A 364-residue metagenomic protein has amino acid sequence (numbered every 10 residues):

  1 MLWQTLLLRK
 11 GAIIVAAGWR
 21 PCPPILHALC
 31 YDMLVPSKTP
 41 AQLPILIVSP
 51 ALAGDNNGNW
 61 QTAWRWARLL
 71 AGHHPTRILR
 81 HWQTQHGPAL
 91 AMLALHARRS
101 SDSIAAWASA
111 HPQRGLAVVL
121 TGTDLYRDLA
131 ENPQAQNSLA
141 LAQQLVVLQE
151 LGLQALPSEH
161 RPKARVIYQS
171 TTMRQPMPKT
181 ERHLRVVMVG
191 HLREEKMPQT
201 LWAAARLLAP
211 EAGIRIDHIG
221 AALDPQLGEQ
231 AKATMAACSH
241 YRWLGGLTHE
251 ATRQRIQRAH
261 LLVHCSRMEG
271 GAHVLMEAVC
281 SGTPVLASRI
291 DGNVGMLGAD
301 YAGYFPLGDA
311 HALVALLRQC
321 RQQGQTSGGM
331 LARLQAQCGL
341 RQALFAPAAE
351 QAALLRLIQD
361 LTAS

Functional and structural regions predicted by a protein language model:
G58, G328-Q359: A charged, aromatic-enriched C-terminal amphipathic alpha-helix characteristic of glycosyltransferases across folds
L139, G246-L247, Q254-A259: Short alpha-helical donor nucleotide-sugar binding micro-motif in glycosyltransferases
A140-A164, Y168-M173: A short, active-site helix/loop in glycosyltransferases that binds the activated sugar's phosphate group
P178-K196, L201-R206, D217-I219: Conserved donor-binding/catalytic core segment of Leloir-type glycosyltransferases
E229-L247: Nucleotide-activated donor-binding/catalytic signature segment of Leloir-type glycosyltransferases, i.e., the conserved
R267: Aromatic "clamp/platform" in nucleotide-sugar-dependent glycosyltransferases that forms part of the donor/acceptor
P284-A287: Short hydrophobic beta-strand element within catalytic cores of glycosyltransferases and related nucleotide-activated
A299-H311, Q319-Q325: Conserved acidic donor-binding segment of nucleotide-sugar-dependent glycosyltransferases
